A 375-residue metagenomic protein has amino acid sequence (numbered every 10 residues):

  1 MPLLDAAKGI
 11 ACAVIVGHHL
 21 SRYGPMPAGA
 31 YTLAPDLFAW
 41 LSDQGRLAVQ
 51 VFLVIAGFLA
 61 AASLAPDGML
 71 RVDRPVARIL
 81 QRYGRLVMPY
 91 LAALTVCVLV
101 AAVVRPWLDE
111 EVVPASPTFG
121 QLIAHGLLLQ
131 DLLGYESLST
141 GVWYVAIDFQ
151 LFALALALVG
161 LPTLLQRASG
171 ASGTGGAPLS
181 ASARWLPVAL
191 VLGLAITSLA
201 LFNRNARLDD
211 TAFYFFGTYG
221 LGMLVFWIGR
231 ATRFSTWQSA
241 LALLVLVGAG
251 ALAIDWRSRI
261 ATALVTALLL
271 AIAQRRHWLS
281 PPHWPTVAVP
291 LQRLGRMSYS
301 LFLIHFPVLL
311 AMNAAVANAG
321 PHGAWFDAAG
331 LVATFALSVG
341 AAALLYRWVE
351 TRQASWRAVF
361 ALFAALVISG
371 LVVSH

Functional and structural regions predicted by a protein language model:
M1, R71-L91, D109-A115, G170 (+2 more regions): Membrane-interfacial loop-to-helix junctions in multi-pass inner-membrane proteins
L3, G17-A39, D43, A61-A77 (+3 more regions): Alpha-helical transmembrane segments in multi-pass integral membrane proteins
D5, G9-C12, A56, V87-L91 (+1 more regions): Residues within membrane-spanning alpha-helices of integral membrane proteins, especially the hydrophobic core/packing
C12-H19, A93, S182-L201, L241-V247 (+1 more regions): Small-polar-interrupted transmembrane alpha-helices in polytopic inner-membrane proteins
I15, L53-L59, L94-V98, A195 (+2 more regions): Helical transmembrane-bundle signal
L37, L86-I147, V265-Q274: Membrane-interface helix-loop-helix regions
L86, G126-V188, L194, L345: Hydrophobic alpha-helical segments with transmembrane-like composition
V87, V188-A189, A328-A333: Hydrophobic alpha-helical transmembrane segments
